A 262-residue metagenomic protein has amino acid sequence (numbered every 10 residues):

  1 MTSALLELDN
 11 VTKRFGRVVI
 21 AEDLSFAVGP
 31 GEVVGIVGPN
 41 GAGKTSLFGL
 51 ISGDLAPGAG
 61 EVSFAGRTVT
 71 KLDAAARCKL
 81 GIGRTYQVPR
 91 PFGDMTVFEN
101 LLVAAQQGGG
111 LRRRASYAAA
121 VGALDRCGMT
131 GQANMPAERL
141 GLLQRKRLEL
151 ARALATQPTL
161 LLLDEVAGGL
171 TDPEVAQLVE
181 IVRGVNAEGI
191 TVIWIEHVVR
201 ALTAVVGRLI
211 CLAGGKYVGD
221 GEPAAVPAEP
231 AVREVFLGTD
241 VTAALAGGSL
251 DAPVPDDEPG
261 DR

Functional and structural regions predicted by a protein language model:
T2-R262: Glycine-rich phosphate-binding loops of nucleotide-dependent enzymes
